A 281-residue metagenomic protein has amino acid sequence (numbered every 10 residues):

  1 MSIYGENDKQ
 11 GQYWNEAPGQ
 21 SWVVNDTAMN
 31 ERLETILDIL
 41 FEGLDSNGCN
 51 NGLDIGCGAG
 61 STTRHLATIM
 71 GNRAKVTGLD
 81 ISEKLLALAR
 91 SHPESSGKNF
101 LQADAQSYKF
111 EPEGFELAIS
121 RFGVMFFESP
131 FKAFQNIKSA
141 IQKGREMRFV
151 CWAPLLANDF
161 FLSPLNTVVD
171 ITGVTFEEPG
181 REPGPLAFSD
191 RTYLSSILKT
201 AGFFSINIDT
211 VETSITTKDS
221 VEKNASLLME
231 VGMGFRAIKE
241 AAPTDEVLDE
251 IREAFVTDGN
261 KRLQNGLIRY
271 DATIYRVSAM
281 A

Functional and structural regions predicted by a protein language model:
M1-C49, S61-H65, L85-L88, H92 (+1 more regions): Conserved class I S-adenosyl-L-methionine
S2-A28, N207-N265: C-terminal helical/coil "lid" or tail adjacent to the Rossmann-like core of SAM-dependent
N51-Y108, K132: Class I SAM-dependent methyltransferase SAM/SAH-binding core
N72-R73, I141-M147: Short glycine-dipeptide loop
Q106-L117: A short acidic, Gly/Pro-enriched loop at the edge of an enzyme's catalytic core that lines a small-molecule cofactor
E116-F131, A153: A short SAM/SAH-binding and catalytic strip from SAM-dependent methyltransferases
F131, E146-D219: Conserved catalytic/acceptor-binding region of the Class I
A201-F204, A225-S226, T273-A281: Core SAM-dependent methyltransferase catalytic element
